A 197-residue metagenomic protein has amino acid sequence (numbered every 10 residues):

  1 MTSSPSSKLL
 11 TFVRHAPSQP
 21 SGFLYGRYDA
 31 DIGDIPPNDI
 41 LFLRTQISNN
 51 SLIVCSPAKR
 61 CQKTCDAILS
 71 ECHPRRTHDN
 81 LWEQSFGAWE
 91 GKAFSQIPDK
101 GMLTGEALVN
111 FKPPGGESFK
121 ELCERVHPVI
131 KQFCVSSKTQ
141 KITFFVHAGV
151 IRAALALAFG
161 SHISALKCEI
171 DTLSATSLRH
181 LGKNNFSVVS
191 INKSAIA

Functional and structural regions predicted by a protein language model:
M1-L9, Q46-N49, R76-T77, Q84-Q96 (+2 more regions): Acidic, low-complexity terminal tails and accessory targeting/binding regions of phosphate-metabolizing enzymes
P5-H73: Active-site-proximal alpha-helix that buttresses catalytic centers in soluble enzyme cores
S18, V150-I151: Short active-site segment of divalent metal-dependent hydrolases/proteases that encodes the spacing between
A30-D31, I68-H127: Phosphate-handling substructures
L41-T45, C123, H127-V135, L155: Generic structural signal for well-ordered alpha-helical scaffold segments
A67, E71, Q132, L157-S161: Active-site catalytic microenvironments for nucleophilic, acid-base chemistry
H147: Short basic (Lys/Arg) and small-residue
